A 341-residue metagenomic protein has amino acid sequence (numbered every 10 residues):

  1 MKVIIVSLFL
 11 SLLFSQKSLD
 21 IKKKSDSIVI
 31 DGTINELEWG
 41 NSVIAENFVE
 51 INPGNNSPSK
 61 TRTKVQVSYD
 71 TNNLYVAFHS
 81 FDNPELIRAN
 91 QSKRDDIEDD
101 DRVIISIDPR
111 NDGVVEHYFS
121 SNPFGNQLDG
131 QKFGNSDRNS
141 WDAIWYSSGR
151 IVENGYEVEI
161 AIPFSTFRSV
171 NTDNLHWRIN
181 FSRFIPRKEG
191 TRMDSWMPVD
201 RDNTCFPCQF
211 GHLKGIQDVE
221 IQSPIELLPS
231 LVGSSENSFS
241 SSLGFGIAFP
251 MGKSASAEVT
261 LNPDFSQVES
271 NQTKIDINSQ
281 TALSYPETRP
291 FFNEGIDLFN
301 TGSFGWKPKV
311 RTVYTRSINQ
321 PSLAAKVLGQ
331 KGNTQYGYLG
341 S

Functional and structural regions predicted by a protein language model:
V3-L13: Sec-dependent N-terminal signal peptides
S15-S341: Structural preference for beta-rich elements and adjacent junctions enriched in aromatics
